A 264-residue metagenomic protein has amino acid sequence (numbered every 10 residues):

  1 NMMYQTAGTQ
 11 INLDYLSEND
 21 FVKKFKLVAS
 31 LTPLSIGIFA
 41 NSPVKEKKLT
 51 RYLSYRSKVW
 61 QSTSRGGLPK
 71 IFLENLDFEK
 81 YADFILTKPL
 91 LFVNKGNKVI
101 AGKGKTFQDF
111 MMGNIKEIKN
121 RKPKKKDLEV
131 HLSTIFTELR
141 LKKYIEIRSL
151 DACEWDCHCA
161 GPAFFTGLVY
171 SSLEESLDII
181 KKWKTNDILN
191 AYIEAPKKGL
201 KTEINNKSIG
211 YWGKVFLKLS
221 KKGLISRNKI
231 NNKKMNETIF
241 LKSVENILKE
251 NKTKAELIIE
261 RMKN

Functional and structural regions predicted by a protein language model:
N1-R140: Loop-rich catalytic cores of soluble enzymes, especially ATP-dependent carboxylate-amine ligases and other
E18-N19, R56-L68, Y192-L200, E245-I258: Short, charged low-complexity intrinsically disordered segments located at boundaries of structured domains
K23, S30, G37, D83-T87 (+8 more regions): Charged/polar, solvent-exposed surface patches and flexible loops
A29, S42, E46, F165 (+3 more regions): Residue-level signal for alpha-helical context at structural boundaries
P33-I36, A40-P43, V93, L173-L177 (+3 more regions): Residue-level signal for secondary-structure boundary elements
L139, Y144-N232: Substrate-recognition/cap regions that form aromatic- and gly/pro-loop-enriched pockets for small-molecule ligands
K214-N264: C-terminal regions of mature proteins
